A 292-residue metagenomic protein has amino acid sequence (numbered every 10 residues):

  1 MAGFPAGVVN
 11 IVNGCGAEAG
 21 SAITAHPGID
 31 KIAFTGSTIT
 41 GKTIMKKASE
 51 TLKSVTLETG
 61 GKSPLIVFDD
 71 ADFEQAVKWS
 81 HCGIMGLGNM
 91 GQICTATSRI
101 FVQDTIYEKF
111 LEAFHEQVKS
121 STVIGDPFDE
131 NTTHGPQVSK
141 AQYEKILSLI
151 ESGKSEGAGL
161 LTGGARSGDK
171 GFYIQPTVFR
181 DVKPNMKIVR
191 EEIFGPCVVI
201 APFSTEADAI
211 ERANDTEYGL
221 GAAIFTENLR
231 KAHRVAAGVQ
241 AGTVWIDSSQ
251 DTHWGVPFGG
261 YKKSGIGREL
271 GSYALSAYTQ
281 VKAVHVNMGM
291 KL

Functional and structural regions predicted by a protein language model:
M1-G20: PLP-dependent aminotransferase-like
V12-C15, T35, G83, T226 (+2 more regions): Conserved residues at the C-terminal ends of beta-strands
G16-A19, G61, S204-E206: Short helix-initiation/N-cap motifs at beta->coil->alpha
A17-E18, I39-T40, E50, R230-K231 (+1 more regions): Short alpha-helical
G20-T24, I210: Short hydrophobic/charged patches on amphipathic alpha-helices used for structural packing and interfaces
A22-I23, S152, K187, A277: Well-formed, non-transmembrane alpha-helical positions, independent of function
A25, K31, S37-K183, I246 (+1 more regions): ALDH superfamily catalytic-core signature
I29, I66, K119, R166 (+1 more regions): Conserved C-terminal structural/oligomerization subdomain of aldehyde/semialdehyde dehydrogenase
